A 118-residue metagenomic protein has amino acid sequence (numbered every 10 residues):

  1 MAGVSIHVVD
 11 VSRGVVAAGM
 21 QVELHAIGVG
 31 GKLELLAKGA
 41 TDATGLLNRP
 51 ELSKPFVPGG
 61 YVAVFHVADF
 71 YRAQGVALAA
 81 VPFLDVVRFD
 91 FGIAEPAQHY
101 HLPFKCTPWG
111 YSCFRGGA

Functional and structural regions predicted by a protein language model:
A2-E95, H101-P103: Beta-strand-dominated extracellular/periplasmic modules and repeats in secreted or surface-exposed proteins
A94-A118: Compositionally biased low-complexity segments at domain edges in trafficked proteins and select soluble regulators
